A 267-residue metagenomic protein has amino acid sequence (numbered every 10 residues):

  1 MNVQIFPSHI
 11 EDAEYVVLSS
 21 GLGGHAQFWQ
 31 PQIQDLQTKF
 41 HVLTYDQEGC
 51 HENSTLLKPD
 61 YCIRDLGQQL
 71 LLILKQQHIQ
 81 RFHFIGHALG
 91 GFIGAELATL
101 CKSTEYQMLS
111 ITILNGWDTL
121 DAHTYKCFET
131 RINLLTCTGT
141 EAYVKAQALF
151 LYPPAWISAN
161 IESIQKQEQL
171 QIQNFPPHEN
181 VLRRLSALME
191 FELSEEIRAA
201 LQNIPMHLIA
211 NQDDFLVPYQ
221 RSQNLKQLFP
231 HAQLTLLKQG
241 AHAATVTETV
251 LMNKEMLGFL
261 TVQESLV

Functional and structural regions predicted by a protein language model:
N2-L56: Conserved HGGG/HGGXW glycine-rich cap/lid loop of the alpha/beta-hydrolase fold
S20, F82, G86-G91: Conserved alpha/beta-hydrolase "nucleophile elbow" surrounding the catalytic nucleophile
Q34, L43-I85, E96, L100 (+1 more regions): Active-site loop/oxyanion-hole signature of alpha/beta-hydrolase fold enzymes
T99, E105-T138: Flexible "cap/lid" loop of the alpha/beta hydrolase fold
A122-T124, E141-A199: Conserved alpha/beta-hydrolase catalytic His-Asp/Glu region
L201-Q202, L208-A210, D214: Short beta-strand/loop motif that positions the catalytic acidic residue of the alpha/beta-hydrolase fold
F215-R221: Conserved alpha/beta-hydrolase "acid-adjacent" motif
G240-N253: Catalytic histidine-centered segment of alpha/beta-hydrolase-like enzymes
